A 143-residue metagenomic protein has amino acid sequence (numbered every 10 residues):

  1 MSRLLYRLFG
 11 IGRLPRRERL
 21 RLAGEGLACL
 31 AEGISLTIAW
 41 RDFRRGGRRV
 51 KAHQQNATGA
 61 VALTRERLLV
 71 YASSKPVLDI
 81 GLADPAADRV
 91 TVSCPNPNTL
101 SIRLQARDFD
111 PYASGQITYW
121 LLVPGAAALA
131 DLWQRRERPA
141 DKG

Functional and structural regions predicted by a protein language model:
M1-A60: Anionic N-terminal interaction surfaces
E25, P85, R103, L132-R135: Low-complexity, intrinsically disordered/propeptide-like segments
D42-Q116: Phosphoinositide-binding peripheral membrane targeting modules
R107-D131: Canonical phosphoinositide-binding patch of PH/PH-like domains
A128-G143: Mixed-charge, glycine-accented linear interaction segment located at domain edges/termini
